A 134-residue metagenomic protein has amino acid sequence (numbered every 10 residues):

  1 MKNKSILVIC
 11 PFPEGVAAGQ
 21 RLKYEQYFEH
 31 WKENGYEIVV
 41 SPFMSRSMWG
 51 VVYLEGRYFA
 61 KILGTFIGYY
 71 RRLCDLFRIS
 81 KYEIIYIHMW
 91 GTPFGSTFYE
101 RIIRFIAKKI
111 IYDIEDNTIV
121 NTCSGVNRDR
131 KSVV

Functional and structural regions predicted by a protein language model:
M1-F43: N-terminal subdomain of nucleotide-sugar transferases
V39-W49, E115-V120: Short connector loops at secondary-structure junctions
P42-C74, H88: A short, charged, and often flexible helix/loop element on the N-terminal side of the glycosyltransferase catalytic
C74-G95, K109: Short N-terminal targeting/anchoring amphipathic segment
I84-Y86, I103-T122: Active-site proximal beta-strand in glycosyltransferases
T97-I102: A short acidic, amphipathic alpha-helical/loop segment
G125-R130: Short glycine-enriched, charge-decorated loop/helix-capping segments at active-site entrances that position
V133-V134: Conserved small/polar residues in nucleotide/adenosyl-binding loops
